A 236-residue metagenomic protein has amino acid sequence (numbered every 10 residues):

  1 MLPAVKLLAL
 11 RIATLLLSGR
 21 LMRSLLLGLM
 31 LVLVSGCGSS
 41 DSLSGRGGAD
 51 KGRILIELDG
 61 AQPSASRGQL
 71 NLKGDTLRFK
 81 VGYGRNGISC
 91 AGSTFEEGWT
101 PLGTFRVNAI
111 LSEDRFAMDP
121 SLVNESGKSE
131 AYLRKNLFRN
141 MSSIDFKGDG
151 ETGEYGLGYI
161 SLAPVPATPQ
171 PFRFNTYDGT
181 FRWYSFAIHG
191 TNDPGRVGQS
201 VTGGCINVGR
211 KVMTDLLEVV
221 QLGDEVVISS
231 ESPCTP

Functional and structural regions predicted by a protein language model:
M1-R20: N-terminal secretory signal peptides that target proteins for export/translocation
R23-G28: Sec-dependent signal peptide recognition, specifically the positively charged N-region followed immediately by
S35-G36: C-terminal motif of bacterial Sec signal peptides marking the signal peptidase cleavage site
L43-A49, L55-P63, G68-Q69: Start-of-domain signal
G48-L58, V81-E97, S142-D145, R210: N-terminal post-signal-peptidase region of extra-cytosolic proteins
A49-K51, A65-R67, T76, T100-L102 (+3 more regions): Extracytoplasmic
G60-A117: Glycine-rich catalytic cores of cysteine/serine-nucleophile enzymes that process amide/ester linkages in cell-envelope
M118-P236: Exported/periplasmic cell-wall-interacting domains
